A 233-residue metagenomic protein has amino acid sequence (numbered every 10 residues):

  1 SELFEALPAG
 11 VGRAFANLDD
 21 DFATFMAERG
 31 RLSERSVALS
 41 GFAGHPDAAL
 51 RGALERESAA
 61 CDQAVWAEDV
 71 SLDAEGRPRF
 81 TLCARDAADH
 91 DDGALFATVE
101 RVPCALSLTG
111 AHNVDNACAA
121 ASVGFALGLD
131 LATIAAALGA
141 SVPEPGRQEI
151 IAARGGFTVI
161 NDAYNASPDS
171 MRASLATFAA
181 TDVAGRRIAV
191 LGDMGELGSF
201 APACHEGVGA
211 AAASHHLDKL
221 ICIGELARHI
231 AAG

Functional and structural regions predicted by a protein language model:
S1-T158, G185, A210-A213, L217-K219 (+1 more regions): Acidic, Mg2+-coordinating active-site environments of NTP-dependent enzymes
P143-G146, A163-G233: Active-site beta-alpha connecting loops in nucleotide-dependent enzymes
